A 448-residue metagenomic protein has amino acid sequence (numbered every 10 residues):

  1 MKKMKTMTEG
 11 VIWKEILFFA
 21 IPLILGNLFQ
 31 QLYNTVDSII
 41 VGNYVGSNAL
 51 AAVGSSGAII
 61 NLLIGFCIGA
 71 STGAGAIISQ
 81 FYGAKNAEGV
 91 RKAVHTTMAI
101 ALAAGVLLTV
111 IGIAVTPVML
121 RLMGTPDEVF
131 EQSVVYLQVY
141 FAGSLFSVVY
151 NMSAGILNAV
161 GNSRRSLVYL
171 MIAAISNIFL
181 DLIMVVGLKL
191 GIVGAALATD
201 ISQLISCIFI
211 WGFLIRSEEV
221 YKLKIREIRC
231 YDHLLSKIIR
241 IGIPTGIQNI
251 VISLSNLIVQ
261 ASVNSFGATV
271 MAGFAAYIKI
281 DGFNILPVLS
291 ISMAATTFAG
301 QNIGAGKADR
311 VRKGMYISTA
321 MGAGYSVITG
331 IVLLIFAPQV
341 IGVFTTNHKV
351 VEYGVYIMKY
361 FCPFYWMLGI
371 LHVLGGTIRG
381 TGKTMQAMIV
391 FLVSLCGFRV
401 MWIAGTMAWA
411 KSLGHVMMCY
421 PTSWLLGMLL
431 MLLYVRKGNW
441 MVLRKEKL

Functional and structural regions predicted by a protein language model:
M1-A20, I78-G143, G187-I243, A299-F364 (+1 more regions): Short alpha-helical transmembrane segments in multi-pass integral membrane proteins
E9, W13-L32, V36, I59-F66 (+8 more regions): Residue-level signal for short hydrophobic patches within transmembrane helices of multi-pass membrane transporters
F18-D37, V139, Y150, A173 (+5 more regions): Transmembrane helical elements of multi-pass membrane transporters/channels
L28, L32-L50, L120-D127, I183-L190 (+5 more regions): Helix-terminus/linker motif at the lipid-water interface of multi-pass membrane proteins
V45-A58, S133-L137, A196, A268-F283 (+2 more regions): Small-residue hotspots at the loop-to-helix junctions and early N-terminal turns of transmembrane alpha-helices
L50-V110, S147-S166, Q260, G273-A337 (+1 more regions): Small-residue-rich hydrophobic transmembrane alpha-helices
L62-G65, N177-L182, C207-W211, F283-L286 (+4 more regions): Hydrophobic transmembrane alpha-helices of multi-pass small-molecule transporters
S71, Y140-N158, S166-A174, A195-I208 (+4 more regions): Short runs within selected transmembrane alpha-helices of multi-pass transporters and secretion channels
